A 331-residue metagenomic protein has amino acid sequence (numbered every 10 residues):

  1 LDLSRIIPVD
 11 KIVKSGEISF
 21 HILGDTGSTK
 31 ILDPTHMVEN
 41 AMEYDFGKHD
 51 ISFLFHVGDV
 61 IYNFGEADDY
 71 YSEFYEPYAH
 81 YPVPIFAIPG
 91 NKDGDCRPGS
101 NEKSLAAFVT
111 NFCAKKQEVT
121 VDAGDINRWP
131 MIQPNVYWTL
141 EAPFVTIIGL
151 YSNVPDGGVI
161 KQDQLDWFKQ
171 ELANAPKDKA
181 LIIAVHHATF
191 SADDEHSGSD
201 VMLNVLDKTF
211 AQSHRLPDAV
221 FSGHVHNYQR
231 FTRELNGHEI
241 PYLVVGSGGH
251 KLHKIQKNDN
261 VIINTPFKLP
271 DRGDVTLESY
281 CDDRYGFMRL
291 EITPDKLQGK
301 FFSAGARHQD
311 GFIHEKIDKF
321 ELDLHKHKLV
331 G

Functional and structural regions predicted by a protein language model:
L1-S52, Y75-F86, N127, P134-Y137 (+3 more regions): Acidic, histidine-bearing metal-coordination/catalytic regions of metal-dependent phosphoesterases
D2-P8, D68-L181, E195-A219, N227-C281 (+1 more regions): Extended active-site neighborhood of metal-dependent phosphoesterases/phosphodiesterases
D25, G58-D59, G90-N91, H186 (+1 more regions): Active-site glycine-centered loops adjacent to acidic/histidine catalytic or metal-binding residues that shape
S28, I61-Y62, T189, N227: Short active-site segment of divalent metal-dependent hydrolases/proteases that encodes the spacing between
T29-D33, Y62-A67, G157-I160: Acidic-and-aromatic substrate-binding clefts and catalytic sites of carbohydrate-active enzymes
S52-L54, D59, L181, D218: Conserved acidic residues
V154, T189, F301-S303: Short beta-strand segments enriched in hydrophobic/aromatic residues within well-folded beta-rich domains
